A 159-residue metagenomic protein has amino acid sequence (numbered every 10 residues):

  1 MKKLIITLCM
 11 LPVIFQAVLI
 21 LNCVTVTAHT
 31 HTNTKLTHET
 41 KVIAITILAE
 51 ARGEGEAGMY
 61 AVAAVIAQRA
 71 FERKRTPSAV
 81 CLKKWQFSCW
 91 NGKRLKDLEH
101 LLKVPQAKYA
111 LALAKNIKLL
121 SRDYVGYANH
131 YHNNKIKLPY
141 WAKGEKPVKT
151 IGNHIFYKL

Functional and structural regions predicted by a protein language model:
M1-L4: Positively charged n-region of N-terminal signal peptides that target proteins for export
I6-I14: N-terminal export/membrane-targeting signals
F15-V24: C-terminal segment of classical bacterial N-terminal signal peptides
V26-L159: Bacterial extracytoplasmic/cell-wall-associated proteins, especially those involved in peptidoglycan
